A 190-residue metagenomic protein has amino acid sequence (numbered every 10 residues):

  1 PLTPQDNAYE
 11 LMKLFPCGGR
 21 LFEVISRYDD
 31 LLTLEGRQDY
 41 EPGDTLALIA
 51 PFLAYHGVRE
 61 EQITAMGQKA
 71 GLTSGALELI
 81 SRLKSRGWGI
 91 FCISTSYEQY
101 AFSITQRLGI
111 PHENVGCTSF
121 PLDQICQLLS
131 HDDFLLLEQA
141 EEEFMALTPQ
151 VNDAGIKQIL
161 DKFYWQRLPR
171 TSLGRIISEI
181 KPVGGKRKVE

Functional and structural regions predicted by a protein language model:
P1-L135: Alpha-helical substrate-recognition element adjacent to the catalytic core
I125-E190: Conserved acidic, metal-coordinating active-site core of Asp-based, Mg2+-dependent phosphoryl-transfer enzymes
